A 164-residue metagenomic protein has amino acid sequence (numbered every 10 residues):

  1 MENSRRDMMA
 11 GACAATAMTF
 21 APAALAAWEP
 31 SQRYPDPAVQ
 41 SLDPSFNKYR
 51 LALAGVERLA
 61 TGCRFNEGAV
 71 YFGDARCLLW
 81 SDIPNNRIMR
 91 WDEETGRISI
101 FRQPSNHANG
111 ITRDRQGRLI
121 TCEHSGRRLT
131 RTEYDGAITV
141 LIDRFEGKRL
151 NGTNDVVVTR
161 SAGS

Functional and structural regions predicted by a protein language model:
E2-N3, M9-C13, L25-S164: Sequence-structural signature of mature extracellular/luminal beta-sheet repeat domains, prominently beta-propellers
